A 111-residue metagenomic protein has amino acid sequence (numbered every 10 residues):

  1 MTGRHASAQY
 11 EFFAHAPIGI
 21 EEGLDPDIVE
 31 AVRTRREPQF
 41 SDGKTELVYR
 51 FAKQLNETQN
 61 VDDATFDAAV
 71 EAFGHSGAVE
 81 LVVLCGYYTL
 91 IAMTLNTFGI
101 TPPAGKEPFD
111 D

Functional and structural regions predicted by a protein language model:
M1-D111: Hydrophobic alpha-helical segments
